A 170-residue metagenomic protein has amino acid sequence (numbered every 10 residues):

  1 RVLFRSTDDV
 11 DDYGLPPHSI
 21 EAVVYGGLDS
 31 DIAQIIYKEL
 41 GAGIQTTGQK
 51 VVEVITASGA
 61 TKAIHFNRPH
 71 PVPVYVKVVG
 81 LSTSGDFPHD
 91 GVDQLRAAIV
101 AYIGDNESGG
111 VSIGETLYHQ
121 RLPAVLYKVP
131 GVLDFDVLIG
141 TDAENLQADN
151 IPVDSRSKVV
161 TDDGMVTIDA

Functional and structural regions predicted by a protein language model:
R1-E115, D169-A170: Carbohydrate-recognition loop of C-type lectin domains
N67, F87-A170: An aromatic-glycine-centered, glycine-rich loop/turn in mixed alpha/beta architecture
